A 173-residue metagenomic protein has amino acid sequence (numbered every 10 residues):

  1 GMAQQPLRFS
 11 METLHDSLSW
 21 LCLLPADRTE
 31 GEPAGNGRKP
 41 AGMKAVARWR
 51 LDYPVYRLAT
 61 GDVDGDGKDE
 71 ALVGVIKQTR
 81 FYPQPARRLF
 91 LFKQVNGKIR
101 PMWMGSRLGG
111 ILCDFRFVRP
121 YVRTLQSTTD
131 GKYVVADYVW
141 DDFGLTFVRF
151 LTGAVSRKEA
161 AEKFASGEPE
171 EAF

Functional and structural regions predicted by a protein language model:
G1-F173: Beta-propeller-forming repeat regions
